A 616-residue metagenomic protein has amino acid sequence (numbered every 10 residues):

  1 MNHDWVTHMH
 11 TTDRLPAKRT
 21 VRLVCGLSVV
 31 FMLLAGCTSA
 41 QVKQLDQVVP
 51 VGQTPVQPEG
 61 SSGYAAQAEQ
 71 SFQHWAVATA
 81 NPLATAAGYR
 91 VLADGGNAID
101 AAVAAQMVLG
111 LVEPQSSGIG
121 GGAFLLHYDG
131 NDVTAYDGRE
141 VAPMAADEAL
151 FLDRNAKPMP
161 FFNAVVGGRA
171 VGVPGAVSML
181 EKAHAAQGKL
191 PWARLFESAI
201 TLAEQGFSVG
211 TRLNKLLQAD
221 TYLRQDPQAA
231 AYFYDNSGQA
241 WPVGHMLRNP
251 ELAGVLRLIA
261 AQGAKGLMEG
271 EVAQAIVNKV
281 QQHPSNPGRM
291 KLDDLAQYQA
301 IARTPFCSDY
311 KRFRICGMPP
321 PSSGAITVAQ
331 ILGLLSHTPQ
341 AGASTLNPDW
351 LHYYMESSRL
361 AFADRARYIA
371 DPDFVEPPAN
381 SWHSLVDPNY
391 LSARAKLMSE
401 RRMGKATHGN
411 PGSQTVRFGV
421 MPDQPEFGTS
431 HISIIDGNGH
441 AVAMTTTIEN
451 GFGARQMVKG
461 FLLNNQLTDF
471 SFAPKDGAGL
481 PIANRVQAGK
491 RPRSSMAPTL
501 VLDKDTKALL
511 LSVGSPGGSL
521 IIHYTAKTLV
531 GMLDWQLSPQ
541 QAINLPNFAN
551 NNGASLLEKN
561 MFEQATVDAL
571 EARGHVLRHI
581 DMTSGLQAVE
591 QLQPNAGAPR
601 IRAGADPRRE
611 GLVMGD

Functional and structural regions predicted by a protein language model:
M1-R19: N-terminal secretory signal peptides that target proteins for export/translocation
V24-A35: Bacterial N-terminal signal peptides
T38-S39: Bacterial signal peptide processing site
V42-A86, R90, A98-Q262, L267-E269 (+3 more regions): Noncatalytic scaffold domains of N-terminal-nucleophile
P55, H337-T447: Internal maturation/activation junctions in enzymes
L111-G118, G122-Y128, D132-A135, N286-K291 (+4 more regions): Active-site rim segments in enzyme catalytic domains, especially the processed small/beta chain of N-terminal
A302, E426-T429, S494-M496: Short, small/polar residue-rich loop motifs at catalytic or cofactor-binding pockets
G489-R491, T525, D534-M582: Extended C-terminal subregions enriched in glycine
